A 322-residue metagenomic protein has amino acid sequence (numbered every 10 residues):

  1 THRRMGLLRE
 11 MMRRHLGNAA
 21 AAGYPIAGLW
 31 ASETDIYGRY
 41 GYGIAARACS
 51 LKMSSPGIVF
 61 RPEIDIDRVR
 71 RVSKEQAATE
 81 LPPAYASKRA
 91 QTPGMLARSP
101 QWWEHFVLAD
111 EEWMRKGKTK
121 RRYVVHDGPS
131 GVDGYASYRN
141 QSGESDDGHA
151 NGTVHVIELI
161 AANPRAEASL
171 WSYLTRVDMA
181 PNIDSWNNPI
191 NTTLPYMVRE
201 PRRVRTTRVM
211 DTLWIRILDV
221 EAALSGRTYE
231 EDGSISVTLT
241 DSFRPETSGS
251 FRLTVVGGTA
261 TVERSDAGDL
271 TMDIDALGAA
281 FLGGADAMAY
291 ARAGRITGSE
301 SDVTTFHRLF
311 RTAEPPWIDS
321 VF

Functional and structural regions predicted by a protein language model:
H2, A27, Y37, L159 (+1 more regions): Conserved catalytic-core segments centered on acid/base and nucleophilic motifs
R3-A20, N163-T175: Conserved acetyl-CoA-binding loop-helix of GNAT-fold acetyltransferases
L7, M12-H15, A20, I26 (+2 more regions): N-terminal membrane-targeting/anchoring modules of bacterial envelope and secretion proteins
M12, L16-A31, D178-P189: Conserved GNAT acetyl-CoA-binding A-motif
A21-P25, A31-S50, S169, I190-R205: Conserved active-site alpha-helix within GNAT-family acetyltransferase domains
G43-K52, D65-V72: Rossmann-like NAD(P)H-binding beta-loop-alpha module
R61-F322: Intrinsically disordered, low-complexity, positively biased terminal segments
